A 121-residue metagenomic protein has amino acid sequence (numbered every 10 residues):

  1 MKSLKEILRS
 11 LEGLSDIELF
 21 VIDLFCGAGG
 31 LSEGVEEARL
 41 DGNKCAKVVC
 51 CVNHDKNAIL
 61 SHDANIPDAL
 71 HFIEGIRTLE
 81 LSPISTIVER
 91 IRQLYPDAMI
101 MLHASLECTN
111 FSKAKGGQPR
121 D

Functional and structural regions predicted by a protein language model:
M1-D121: Conserved active-site and SAM-binding loop architecture of S-adenosyl-L-methionine-dependent nucleic-acid
